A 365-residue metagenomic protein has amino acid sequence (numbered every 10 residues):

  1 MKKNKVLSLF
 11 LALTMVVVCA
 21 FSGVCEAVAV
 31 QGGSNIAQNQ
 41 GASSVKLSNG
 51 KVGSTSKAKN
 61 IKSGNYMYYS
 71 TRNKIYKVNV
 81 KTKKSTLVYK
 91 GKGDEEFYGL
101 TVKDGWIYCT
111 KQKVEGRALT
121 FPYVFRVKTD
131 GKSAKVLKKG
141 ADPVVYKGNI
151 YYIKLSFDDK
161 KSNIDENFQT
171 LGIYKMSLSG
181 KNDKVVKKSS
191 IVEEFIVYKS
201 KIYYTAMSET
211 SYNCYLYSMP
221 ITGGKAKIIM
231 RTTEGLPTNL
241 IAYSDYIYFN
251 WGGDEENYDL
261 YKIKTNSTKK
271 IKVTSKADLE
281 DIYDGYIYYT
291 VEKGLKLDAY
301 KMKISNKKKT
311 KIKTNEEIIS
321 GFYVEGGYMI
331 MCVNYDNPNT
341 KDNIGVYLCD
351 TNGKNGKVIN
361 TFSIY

Functional and structural regions predicted by a protein language model:
V17-N39: Sec-dependent signal peptide cleavage junction
A42-Y76, K92-G99: Beta-strand-rich domains and repeat architectures in extracellular enzymes and scaffolds, especially beta-propellers
S43-K51, K84-K90, K132-K138, K181-K187 (+4 more regions): A short beta-strand motif characteristic of beta-propeller blades
G53-K62, D94-K103, K138-K147, S190-K199 (+4 more regions): Repeated scaffold domains used in trafficking and secretory/extracellular systems, primarily beta-propellers
Y68-S70, I107-K111, I150-K154, Y203-A206 (+3 more regions): Residue position within the beta-strands of beta-propeller blades
R72-K77, E115-F125, D158-Y174, T210-S218 (+3 more regions): Structural motif
N79-K83, V127-K132, S177-K181, P220-G224 (+3 more regions): Short loop/turn segments that connect beta-strands within beta-propeller blades
E325-D336, K341-Y365: Blade-level signature of beta-propeller repeat domains, shared across WD40, Kelch, NHL, RCC1 and BNR/Asp-box propellers
